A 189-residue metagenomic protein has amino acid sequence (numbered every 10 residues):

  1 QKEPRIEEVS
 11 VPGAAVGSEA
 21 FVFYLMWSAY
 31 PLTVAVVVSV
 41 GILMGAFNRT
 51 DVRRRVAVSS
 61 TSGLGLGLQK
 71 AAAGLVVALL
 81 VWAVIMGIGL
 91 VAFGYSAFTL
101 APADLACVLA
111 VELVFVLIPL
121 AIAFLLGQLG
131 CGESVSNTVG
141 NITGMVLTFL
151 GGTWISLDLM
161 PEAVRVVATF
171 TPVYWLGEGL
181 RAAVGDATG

Functional and structural regions predicted by a protein language model:
Q1-A57, G63-T99, D104: Transmembrane helix-boundary elements of multi-pass transport/secretion proteins, especially ABC-type permease modules
P31-V34, A46, A78, F115-L120 (+2 more regions): Transmembrane alpha-helical core positions of polytopic small-molecule transporters
A72, V76, L80, A106 (+3 more regions): Hydrophobic residues within alpha-helical transmembrane segments of multi-pass solute transporters/permease subunits
C107-E133, L147-G151: Hydrophobic alpha-helical transmembrane segments of polytopic membrane proteins
G130-F170, Y174: Transmembrane helix segments
A182-G189: Alpha-helical transmembrane segments of multi-pass membrane transporters/translocases
